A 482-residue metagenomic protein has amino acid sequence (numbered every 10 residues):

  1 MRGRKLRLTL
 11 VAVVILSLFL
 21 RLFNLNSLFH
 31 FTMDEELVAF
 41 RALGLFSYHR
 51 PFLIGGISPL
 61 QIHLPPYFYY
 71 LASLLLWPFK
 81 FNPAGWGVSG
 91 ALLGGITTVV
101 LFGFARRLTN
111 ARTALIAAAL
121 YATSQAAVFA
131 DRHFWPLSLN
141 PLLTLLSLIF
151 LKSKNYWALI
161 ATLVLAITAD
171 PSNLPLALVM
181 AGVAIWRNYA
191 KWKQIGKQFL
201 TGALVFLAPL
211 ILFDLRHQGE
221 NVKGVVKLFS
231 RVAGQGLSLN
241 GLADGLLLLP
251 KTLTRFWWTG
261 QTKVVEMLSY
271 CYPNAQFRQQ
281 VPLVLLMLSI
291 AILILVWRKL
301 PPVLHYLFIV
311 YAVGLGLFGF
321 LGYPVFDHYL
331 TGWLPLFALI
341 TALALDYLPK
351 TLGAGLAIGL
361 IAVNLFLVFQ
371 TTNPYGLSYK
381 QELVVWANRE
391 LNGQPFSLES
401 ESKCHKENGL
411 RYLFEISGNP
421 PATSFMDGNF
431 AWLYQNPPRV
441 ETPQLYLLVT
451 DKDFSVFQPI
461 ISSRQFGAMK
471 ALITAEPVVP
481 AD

Functional and structural regions predicted by a protein language model:
V11-V14, A161, L200, L204 (+3 more regions): Signature aromatic-anchored transmembrane alpha helix within multi-pass, membrane-resident enzymes that catalyze glycan
I15, V88-L108, L146, A291-W297: Transmembrane-helix motifs of polytopic, lipid-linked glycan transferases
S17, A117-A122, L163, I167 (+1 more regions): Short helix- or helix-capping micro-motifs that position conserved polar/aromatic residues at function-defining sites
S27, A39-Y48, I57, L174-I294: Transmembrane-lumen/periplasm boundary regions of multi-pass, lipid-linked membrane glycan transferases
V100, A119-L120, L139-Y156, T162-L163 (+1 more regions): Specific aromatic-rich, kink-prone transmembrane helix
R107-T109, T144-A158, A166, A190 (+1 more regions): Membrane-interface transmembrane helices that cradle and orient dolichyl/undecaprenyl
A130-D131, L304-P349: Hydrophobic/aromatic-rich transmembrane helices and adjacent perimembrane loops
R389-H405, R411-D482: Luminal/periplasmic acceptor-recognition loop/helix of membrane-associated glycosyltransferases
